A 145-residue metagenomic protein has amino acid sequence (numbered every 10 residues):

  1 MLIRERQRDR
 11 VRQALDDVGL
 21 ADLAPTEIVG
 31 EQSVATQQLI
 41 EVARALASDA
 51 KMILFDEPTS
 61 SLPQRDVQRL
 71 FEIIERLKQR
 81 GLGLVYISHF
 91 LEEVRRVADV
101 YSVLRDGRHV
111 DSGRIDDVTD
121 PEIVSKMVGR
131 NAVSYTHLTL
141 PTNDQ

Functional and structural regions predicted by a protein language model:
M1-L138: Glycine-rich phosphate-binding loops of nucleotide-dependent enzymes
T139-Q145: A short, hydrophobic C-terminal helix/tail in secreted or cell-surface proteins
